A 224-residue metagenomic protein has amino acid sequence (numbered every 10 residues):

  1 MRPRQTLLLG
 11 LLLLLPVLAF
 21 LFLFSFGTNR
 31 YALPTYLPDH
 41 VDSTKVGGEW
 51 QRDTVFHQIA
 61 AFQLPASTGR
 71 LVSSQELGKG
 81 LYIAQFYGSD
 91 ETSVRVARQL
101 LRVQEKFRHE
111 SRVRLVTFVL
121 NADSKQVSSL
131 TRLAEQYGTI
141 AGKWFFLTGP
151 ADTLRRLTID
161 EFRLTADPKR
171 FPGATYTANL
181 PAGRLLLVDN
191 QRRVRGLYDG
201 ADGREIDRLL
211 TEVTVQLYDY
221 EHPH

Functional and structural regions predicted by a protein language model:
M1-I59: N-terminal targeting signals for export/organelle localization
M1-R2, V127-S129, V213-V215, P223: Eukaryotic scaffold repeat domains enriched in small/polar residues
H57-I59, L77-L81, E110-L115, L180-A182: Extracytoplasmic
P65-A66, V188: Hydrophobic alpha-helical segments, especially N-terminal targeting/anchoring helices
L71-V103, L115-V119: Short active-site neighborhood of thiol/selenol oxidoreductases, capturing the structured segment around
K106-S111, G138-I140: Short helix-capping segments at alpha-helix termini
V127-A182: Short, internal strand/loop/helix patches that form the active-site neighborhood or redox-interaction surface
R170-H224: Thiol-/selenol-based redox modules, centered on thioredoxin-like and closely related oxidoreductase domains
